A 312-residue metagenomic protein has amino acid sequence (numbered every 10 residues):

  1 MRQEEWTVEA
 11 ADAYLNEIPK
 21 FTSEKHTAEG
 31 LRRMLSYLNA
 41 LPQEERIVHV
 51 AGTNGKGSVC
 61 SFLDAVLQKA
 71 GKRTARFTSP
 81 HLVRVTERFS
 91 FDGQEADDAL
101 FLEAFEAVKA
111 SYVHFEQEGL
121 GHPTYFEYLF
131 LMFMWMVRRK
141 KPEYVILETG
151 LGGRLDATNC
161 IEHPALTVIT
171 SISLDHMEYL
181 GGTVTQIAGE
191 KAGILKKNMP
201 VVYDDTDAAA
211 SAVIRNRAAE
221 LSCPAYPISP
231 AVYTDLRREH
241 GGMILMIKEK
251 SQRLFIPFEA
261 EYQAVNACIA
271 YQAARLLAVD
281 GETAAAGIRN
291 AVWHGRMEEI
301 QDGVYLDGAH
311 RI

Functional and structural regions predicted by a protein language model:
M1-G52, V59-S61, A65-K72, F77 (+1 more regions): Short functional linear segments
L15, T53, T74, I146 (+6 more regions): Residue-level signal for inorganic ion chemistry
A40-Q43, K69-E162, E178-L180, A209: ATP-dependent carboxylate-amine ligase catalytic core
E44, Y144, D156-V168, I172-H176 (+1 more regions): Nucleotide phosphate-binding/pyrophosphate-handling subdomain across enzymes that bind or process nucleotide phosphates
F77-T78, D204-D205, A219-R238, I256-E261 (+2 more regions): Beta-strand->loop->alpha-helix junctions that form or flank phosphate-binding loops in nucleotide-handling enzymes
M132-Y179, S211-R253: Extended acidic/charged loop-beta regions that coordinate divalent cations and stabilize anionic phosphate/carboxylate
A188-K197: Membrane-proximal helix-turn-helix segments that form the acceptor-binding/catalytic region of lipid-linked
K196-D205: Short loop-to-beta-strand entry elements in the cores of soluble alpha/beta enzymes
